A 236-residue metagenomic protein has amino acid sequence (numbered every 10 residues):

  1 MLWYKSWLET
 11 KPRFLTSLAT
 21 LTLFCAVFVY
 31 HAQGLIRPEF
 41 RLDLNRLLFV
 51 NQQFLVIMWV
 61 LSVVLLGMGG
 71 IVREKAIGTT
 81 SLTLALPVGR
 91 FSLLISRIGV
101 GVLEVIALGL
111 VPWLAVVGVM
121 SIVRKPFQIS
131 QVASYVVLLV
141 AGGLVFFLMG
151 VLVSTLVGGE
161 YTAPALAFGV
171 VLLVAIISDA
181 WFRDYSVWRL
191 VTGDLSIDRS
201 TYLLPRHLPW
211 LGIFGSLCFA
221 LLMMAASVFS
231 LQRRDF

Functional and structural regions predicted by a protein language model:
M1-L21: Aromatic- and glycine-rich beta-strand/loop motifs that create alpha-glucan
T22, A26-A32, R41-L42, L48-N51 (+2 more regions): Secretory targeting signals
Y30-V50, L156, P164, G169-F236: Terminal transmembrane helical anchor/hairpin motif
L47-R73, F168: Long, hydrophobic alpha-helical segments
V63-G67, T79, A115, L148-M149 (+1 more regions): Hydrophobic/aromatic residues in alpha-helical transmembrane segments
L65-L84, I98: Transmembrane helix boundary and interhelical loop/hinge segments in multi-pass membrane proteins
